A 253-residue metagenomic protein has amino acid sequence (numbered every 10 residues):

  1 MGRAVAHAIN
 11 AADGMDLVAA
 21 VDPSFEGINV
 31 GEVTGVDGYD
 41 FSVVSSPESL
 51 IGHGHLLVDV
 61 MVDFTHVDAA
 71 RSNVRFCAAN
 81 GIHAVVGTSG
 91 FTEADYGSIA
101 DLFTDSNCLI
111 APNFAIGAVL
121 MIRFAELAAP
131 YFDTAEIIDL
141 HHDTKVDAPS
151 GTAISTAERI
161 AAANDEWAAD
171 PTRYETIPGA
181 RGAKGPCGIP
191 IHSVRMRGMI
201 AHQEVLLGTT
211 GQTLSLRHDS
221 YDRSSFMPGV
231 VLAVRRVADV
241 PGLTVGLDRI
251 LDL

Functional and structural regions predicted by a protein language model:
G2-G52, D133-L253: C-terminal substrate-binding/catalytic lobe of Rossmann-fold NAD(P)-dependent oxidoreductases
I51-G54, C77: Short hydrophobic patches on amphipathic alpha-helices that form coiled-coil/helix-mediated interaction surfaces
M61-V62: N-terminal Rossmann-like NAD(P) cofactor-binding module of classical short-chain dehydrogenase/reductase
T65: Conserved NAD(P)H cofactor-binding loop of Rossmann-fold oxidoreductase domains
D68-H83, G87-I110, A115-A128: Rossmann-fold NAD(P)-binding glycine/threonine-rich loop
